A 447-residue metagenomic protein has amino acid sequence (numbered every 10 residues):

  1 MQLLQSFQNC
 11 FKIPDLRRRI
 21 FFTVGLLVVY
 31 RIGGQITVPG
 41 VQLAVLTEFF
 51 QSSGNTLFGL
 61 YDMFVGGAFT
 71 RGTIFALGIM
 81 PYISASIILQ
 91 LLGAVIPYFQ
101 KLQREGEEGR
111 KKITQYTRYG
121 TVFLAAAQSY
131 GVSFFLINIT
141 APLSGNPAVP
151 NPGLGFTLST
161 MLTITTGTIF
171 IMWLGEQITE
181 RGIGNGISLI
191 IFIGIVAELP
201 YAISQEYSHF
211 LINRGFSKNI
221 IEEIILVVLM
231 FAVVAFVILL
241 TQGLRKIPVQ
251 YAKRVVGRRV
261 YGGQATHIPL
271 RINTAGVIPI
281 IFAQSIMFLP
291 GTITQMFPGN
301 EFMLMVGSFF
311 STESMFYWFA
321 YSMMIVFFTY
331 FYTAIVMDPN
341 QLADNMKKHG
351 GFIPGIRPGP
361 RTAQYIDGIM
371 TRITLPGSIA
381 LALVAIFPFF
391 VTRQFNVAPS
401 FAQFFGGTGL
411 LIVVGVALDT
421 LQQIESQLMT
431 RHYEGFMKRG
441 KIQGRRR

Functional and structural regions predicted by a protein language model:
M1-Q103, E107-R447: N-terminal cationic and glycine-rich segments that engage phosphates or anionic surfaces
